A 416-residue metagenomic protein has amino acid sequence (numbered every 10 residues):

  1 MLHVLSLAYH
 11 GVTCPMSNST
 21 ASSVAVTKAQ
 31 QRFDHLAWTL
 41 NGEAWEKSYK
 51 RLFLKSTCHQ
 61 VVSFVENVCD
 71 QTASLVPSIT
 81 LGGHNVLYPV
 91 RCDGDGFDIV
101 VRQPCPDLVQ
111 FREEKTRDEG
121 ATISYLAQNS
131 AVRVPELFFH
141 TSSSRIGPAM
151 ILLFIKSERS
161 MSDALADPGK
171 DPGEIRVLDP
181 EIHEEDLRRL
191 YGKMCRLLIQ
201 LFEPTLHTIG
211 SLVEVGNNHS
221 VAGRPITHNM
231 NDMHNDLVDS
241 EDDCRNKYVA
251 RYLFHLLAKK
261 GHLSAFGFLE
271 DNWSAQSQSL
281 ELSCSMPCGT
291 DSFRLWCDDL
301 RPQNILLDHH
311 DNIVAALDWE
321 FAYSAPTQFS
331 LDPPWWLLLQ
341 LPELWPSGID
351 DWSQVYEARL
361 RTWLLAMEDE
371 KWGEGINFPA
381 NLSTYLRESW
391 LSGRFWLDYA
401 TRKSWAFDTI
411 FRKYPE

Functional and structural regions predicted by a protein language model:
L2-P77: Juxta-kinase regulatory segment immediately upstream of eukaryotic protein kinase catalytic domains
C58, V62, T116-G120, L187 (+5 more regions): A structural signal for well-ordered alpha-helical scaffolds and beta->alpha junctions
N67-V68, N129, K413: Alpha-helical structural context
L75-W273, S292-L295, D311: ATP-binding pocket architecture of kinase catalytic cores
V101, D298, L317: Active-site flanking residues adjacent to catalytic metal/cofactor-binding acidic residues
P168-I182, Q200, L212-W296, D308-A315 (+2 more regions): Intrinsically disordered, low-complexity intracellular terminal segments
W296-P302: Canonical protein kinase catalytic loop motif
